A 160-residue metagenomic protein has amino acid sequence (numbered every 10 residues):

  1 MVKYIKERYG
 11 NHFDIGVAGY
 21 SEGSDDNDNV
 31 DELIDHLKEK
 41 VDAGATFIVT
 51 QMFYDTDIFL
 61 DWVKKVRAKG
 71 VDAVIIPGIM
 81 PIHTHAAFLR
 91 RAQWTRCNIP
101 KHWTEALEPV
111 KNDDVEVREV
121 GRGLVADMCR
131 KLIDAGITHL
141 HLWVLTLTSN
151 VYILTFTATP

Functional and structural regions predicted by a protein language model:
M1-H12, G16-S21, D26, K64 (+2 more regions): Active-site pocket-lining/capping segments in soluble small-molecule metabolic enzymes
M1-Y4, D26-A45, I58: Active-site glycine-rich loop that binds ribose-phosphate moieties when present
K40, G44, P77, L140: Conserved, mostly hydrophobic/aromatic
A45-T46, V71, I137: A structural motif
T46-D55, H141-V144: Catalytic beta/alpha-barrel core
I133-N150: Charge-patterned, long linear interaction tracts outside catalytic cores
T148-P160: C-terminal helical cap(s) of enzyme catalytic domains, especially alpha/beta-barrels
